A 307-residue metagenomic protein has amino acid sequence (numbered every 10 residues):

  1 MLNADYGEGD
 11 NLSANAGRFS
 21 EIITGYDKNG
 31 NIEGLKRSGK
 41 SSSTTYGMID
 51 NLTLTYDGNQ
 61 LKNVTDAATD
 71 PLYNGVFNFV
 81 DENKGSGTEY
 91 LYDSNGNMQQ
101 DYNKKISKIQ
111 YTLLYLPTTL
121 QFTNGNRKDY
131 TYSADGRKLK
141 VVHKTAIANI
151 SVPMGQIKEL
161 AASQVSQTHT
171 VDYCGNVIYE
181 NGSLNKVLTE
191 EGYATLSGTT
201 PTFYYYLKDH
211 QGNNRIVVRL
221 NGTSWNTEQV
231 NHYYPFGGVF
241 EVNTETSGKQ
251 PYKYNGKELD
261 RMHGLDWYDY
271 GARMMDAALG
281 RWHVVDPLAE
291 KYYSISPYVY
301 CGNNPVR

Functional and structural regions predicted by a protein language model:
M1-N11, S20-L35, T55-N63, V76-F77 (+11 more regions): A short glycine-rich beta-turn/N-cap micro-motif
D5-L12, G25, S38, N95 (+9 more regions): Primarily recognizes Gram-negative and organellar outer-membrane beta-barrels
Y6, S38-K40, A68, K144-A148 (+3 more regions): Acidic glycine-/aspartate-rich tracts in secreted/extracellular proteins
R18-S20, M48, K84-S86, N103-K105 (+4 more regions): Short, small/polar residue-rich loop motifs at catalytic or cofactor-binding pockets
I23-T24, L52-L54, Y90, I109 (+8 more regions): A residue-level detector for well-ordered beta-strand positions
M48-Y92: Extracellular/periplasmic ectodomains of large secreted or surface enzymes and adhesion receptors
Y179-N185, E190, T195-G271: A motif-centric feature for acidic-aromatic and gly/ser/thr-rich catalytic loops and repeats
G222-V239, H263, G271-R273, A277-R307: Short turn/helix-capping motifs enriched in Asx and small/polar residues
